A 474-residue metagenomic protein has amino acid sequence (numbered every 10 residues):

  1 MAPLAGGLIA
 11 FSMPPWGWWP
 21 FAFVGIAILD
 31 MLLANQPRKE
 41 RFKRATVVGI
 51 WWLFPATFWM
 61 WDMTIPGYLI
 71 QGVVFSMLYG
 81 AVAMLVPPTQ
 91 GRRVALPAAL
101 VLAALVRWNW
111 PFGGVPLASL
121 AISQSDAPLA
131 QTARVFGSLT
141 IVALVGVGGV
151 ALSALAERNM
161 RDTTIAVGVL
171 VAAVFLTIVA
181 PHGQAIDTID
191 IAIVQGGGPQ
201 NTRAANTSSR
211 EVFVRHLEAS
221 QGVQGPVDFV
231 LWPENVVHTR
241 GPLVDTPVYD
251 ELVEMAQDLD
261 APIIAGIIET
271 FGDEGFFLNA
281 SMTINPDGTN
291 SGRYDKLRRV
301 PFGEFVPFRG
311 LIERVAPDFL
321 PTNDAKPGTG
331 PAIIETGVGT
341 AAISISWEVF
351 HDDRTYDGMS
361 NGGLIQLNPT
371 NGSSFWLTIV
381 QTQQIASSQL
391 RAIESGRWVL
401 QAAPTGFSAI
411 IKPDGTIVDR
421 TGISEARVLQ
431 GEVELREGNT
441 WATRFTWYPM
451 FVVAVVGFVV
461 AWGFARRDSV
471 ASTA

Functional and structural regions predicted by a protein language model:
M1-V179, W376-L377, S388-R391, A403-T405 (+3 more regions): Membrane-embedded alpha-helical bundles of multi-pass enzymes that act on lipidic or dolichyl-linked glycan substrates
A180-P449: Soluble catalytic domains of enzymes that build or remodel membrane lipids, polysaccharides, and related
